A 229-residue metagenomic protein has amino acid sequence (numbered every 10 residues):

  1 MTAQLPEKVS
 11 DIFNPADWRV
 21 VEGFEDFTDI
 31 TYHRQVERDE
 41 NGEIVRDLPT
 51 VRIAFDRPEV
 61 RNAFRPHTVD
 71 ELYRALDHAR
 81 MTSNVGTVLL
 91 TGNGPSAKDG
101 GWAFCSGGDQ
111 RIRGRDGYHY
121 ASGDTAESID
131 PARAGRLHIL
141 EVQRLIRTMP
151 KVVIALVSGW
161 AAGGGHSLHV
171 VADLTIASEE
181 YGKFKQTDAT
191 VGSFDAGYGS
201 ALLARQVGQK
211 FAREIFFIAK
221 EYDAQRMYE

Functional and structural regions predicted by a protein language model:
T2-P95: Conserved CoA-thioester-binding segment of acyl-CoA-metabolizing enzymes
D47-L48, S83, L89-G107, D173-A189: Short, charged helix-to-loop "capping" segments that act as catalytic/coupling loops
I53, L90, D109, L168-H169 (+1 more regions): Hydrophobic/aromatic residues within transmembrane alpha-helices of multi-pass small-molecule transporters
V60, G92-E141, G192: Glycine- (often His-adjacent) and acidic-residue-rich active-site loop that binds/positions the CoA thioester
R61, R65, G135, S158 (+1 more regions): Glycine-rich acyl-CoA binding loop
F64-R65, G108, G117, D188 (+2 more regions): Short, flexible helix/strand-to-coil boundary loops that buttress conserved ligand/catalytic motifs in alpha/beta
H67-E71, H138, L145: Charged catalytic carboxylate motif
R144-E229: Crotonase-fold acyl-CoA enzyme core
